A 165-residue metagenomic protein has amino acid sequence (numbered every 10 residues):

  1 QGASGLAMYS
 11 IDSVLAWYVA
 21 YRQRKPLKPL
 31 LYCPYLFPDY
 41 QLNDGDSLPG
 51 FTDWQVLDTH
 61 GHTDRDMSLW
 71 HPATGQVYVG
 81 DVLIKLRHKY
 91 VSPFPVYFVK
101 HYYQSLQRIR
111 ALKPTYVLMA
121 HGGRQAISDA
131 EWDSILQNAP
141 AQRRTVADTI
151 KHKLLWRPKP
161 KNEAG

Functional and structural regions predicted by a protein language model:
Q1, V82-I84, R144: Short, acidic/turn-prone active-site loops that include or flank metal/cofactor- and phosphate-binding residues
Q1-S4, R87-S92, I150-K151: Short, charged, surface-exposed secondary-structure boundary motifs
Q1-Y40, A141: Active-site HxH/HxHxD metal-binding segment of metal-dependent hydrolases
Y32-C33, D53-S134: Metallo-beta-lactamase
Q41-T52: Cytochrome P450 C-terminal beta-domain/meander region
S128-V146: Short, electropositive alpha-helical surface patch
A141, T145-G165: C-terminal regulatory/interaction regions
